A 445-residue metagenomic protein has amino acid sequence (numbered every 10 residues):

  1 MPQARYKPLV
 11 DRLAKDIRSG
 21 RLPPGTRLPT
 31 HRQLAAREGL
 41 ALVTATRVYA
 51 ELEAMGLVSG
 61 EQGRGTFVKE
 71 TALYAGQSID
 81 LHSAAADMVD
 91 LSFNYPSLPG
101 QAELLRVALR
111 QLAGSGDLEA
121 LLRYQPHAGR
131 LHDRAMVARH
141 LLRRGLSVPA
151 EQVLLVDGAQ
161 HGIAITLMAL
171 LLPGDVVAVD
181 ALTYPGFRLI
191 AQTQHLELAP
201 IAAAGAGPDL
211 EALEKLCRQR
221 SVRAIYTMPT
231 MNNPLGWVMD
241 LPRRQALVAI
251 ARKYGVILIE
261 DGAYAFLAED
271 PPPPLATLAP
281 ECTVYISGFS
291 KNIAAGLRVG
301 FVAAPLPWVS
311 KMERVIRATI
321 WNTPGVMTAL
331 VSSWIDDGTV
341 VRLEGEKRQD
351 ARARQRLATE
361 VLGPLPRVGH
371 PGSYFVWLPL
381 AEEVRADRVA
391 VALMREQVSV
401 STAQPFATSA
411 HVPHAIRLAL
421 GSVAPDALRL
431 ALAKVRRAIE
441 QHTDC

Functional and structural regions predicted by a protein language model:
M1-A113, L122, R317-P324, G345-A353 (+7 more regions): N-terminal basic, amphipathic alpha-helical segments
P23, S59, V284, V400-S401: Short beta-strand(s) of the beta-wing in winged-helix/HTH DNA-binding folds
G63, P149-A150, G369-F375: Short Gly/Ser/Thr- and Asp/Glu-enriched loop/turn motifs at secondary-structure junctions
A120-Y254, A265-V284, Q441-T443: Conserved core of the PLP fold type I
G262: Walker B catalytic acidic pair
Y285-H370: PLP-dependent aminotransferase class I/II
A303, W377-P379, A419-G421: Short hydrophobic/aromatic beta-strand micro-patches that form the beta-sheet surface supporting nucleotide- or nucleic
